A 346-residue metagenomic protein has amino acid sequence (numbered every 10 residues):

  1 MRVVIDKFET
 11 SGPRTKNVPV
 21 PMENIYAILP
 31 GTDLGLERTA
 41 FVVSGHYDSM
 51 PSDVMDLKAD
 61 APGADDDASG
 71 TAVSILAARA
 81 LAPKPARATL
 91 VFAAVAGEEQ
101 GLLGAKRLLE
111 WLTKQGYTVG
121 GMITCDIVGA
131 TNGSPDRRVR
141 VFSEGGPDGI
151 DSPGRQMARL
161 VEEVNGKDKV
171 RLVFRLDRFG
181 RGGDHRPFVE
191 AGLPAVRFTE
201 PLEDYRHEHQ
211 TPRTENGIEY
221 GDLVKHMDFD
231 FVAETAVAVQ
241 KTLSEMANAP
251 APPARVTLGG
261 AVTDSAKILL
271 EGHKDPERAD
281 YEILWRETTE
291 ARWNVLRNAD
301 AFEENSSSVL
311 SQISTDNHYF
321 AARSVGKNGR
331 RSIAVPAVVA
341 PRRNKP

Functional and structural regions predicted by a protein language model:
M1-P30: A non-catalytic alpha/beta surface segment that caps or lines the substrate-entry region of metallo-dependent hydrolase
A27, V43-S44, D48-S49, D53-L102 (+1 more regions): Alpha-helical metal-binding/catalytic segments enriched in His/Glu/Asp
P85, V95-R197: Metal-dependent peptidase/peptidase-like ectodomains
V128-E144, L176-A251: Active-site-adjacent mobile loop/cap segments within catalytic or ligand-binding domains
D264-E277: Conserved aromatic anchor
E277-N298: Extracellular low-complexity, O-glycosylation-prone stalks/linkers
V309-R331: Beta-strand-rich modules
V325-P346: Extracellular fibronectin type III
